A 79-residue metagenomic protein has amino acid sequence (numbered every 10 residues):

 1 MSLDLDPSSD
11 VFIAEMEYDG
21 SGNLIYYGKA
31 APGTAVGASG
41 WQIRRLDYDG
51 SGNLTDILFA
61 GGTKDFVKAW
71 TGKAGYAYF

Functional and structural regions predicted by a protein language model:
M1-F79: Viral virion structural and adsorption modules
